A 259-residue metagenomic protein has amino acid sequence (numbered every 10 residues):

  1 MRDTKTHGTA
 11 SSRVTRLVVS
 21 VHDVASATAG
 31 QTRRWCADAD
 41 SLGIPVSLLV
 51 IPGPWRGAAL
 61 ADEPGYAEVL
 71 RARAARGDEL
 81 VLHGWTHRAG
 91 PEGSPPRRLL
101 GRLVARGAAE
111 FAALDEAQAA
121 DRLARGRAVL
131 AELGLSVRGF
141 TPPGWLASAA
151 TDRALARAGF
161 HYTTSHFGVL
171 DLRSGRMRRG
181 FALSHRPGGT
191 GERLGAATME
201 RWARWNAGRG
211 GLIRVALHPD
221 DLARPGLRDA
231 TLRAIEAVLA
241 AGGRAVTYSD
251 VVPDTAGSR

Functional and structural regions predicted by a protein language model:
R2, S11, V46-V50, L212 (+1 more regions): C-terminal domain-boundary segment and adjacent tail
R2-E79, E132: Active-site beta->alpha N-cap acidic-glycine motif
L17-V21, V46-L48, L80-H83, V137-F140 (+2 more regions): Hydrophobic faces of well-ordered beta-strands that scaffold small-molecule active sites in alpha/beta enzyme cores
D23-Q31, P52-Y66, R88, T141-A150 (+3 more regions): Acidic-and-aromatic substrate-binding clefts and catalytic sites of carbohydrate-active enzymes
E79-R97: Short, solvent-exposed beta-strand-terminating loops
G93-E116: Active-site gating loops and adjacent loop-to-helix segments of metal-dependent hydrolytic enzymes
F111-L183, A223-D229: Catalytic domains of cell-wall/extracellular-matrix polysaccharide-remodeling enzymes, centered on de-N-acetylation
G180-L222: A conserved mid-domain beta-alpha-beta active-site/ligand-binding segment of alpha/beta enzyme cores
